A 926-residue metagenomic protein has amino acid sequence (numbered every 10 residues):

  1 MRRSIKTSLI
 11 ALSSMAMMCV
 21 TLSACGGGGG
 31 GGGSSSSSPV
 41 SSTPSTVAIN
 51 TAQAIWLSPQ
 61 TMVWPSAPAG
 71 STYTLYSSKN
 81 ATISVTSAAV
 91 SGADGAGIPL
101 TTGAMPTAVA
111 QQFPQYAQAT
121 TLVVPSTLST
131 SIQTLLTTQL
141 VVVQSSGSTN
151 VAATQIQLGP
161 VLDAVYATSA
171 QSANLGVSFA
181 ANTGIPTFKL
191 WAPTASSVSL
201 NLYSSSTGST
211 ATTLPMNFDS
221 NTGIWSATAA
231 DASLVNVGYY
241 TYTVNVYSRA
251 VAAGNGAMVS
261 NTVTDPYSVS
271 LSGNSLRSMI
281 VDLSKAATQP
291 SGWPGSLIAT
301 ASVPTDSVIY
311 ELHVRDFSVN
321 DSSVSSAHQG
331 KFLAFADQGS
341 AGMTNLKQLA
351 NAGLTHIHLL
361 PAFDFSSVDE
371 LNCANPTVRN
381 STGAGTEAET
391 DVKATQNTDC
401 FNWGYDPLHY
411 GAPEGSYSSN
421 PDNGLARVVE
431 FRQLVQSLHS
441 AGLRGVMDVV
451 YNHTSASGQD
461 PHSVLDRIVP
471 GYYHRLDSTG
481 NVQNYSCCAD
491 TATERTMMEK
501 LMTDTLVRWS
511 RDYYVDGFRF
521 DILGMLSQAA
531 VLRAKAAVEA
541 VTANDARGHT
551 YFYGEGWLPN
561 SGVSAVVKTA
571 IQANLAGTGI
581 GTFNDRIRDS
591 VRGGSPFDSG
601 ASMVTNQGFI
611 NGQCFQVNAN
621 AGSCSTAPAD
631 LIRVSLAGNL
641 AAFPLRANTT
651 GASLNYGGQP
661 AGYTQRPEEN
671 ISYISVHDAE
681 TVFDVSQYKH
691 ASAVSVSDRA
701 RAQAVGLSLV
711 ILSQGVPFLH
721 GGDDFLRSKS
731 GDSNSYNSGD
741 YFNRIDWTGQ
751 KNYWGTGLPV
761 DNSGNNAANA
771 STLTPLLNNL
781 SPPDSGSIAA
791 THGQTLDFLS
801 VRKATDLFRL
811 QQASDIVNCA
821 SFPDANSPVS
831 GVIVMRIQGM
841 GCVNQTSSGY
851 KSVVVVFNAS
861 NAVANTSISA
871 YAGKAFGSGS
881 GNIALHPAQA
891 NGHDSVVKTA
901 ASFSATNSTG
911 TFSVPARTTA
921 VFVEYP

Functional and structural regions predicted by a protein language model:
C19-T43, L312: Bacterial Sec-dependent N-terminal signal peptides
P39-V40, A108-T183, T222-E311, D316-G330 (+1 more regions): The feature marks proteins involved in alpha-glucan
Q60-M62, G184-F188, S852: Structural beta-strand segments of beta-rich domains
S66-T72, W191-S197, S860-A862: Short proline/glycine-enriched turn/loop motifs at strand-loop junctions of beta-rich domains
L214-D219, N372, P376, Y405 (+4 more regions): Active-site-proximal helices and loops of the catalytic beta/alpha 8
N236-Y239, A901-P926: C-terminal beta-strand-rich structural cap/linker in extracellular carbohydrate-active enzymes
R315-N320, V324-L333, K347-T355, L360-Y513 (+4 more regions): Substrate-binding/active-site clefts of carbohydrate-active enzymes
G658, G662-V854, A859-N865, A872-G877: Loop/helix patches that line or flank the sugar-binding groove of alpha-linked glycan CAZymes
